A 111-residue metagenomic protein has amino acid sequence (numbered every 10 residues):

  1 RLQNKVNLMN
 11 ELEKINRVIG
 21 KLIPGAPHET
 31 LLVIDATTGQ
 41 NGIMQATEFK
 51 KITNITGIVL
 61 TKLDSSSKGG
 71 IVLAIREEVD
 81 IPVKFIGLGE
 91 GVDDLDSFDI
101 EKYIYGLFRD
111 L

Functional and structural regions predicted by a protein language model:
R1-L111: P-loop/Walker A NTP-binding module and the surrounding RecA-like catalytic core of P-loop NTPases
